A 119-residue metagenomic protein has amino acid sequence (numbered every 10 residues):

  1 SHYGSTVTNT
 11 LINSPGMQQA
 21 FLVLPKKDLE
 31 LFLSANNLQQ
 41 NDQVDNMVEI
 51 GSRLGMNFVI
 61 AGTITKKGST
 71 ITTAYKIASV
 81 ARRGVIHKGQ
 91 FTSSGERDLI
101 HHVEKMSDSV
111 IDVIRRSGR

Functional and structural regions predicted by a protein language model:
S1-H2, A35-L38, T92-E96: Second-shell loop/turn segments in exported
S5-N9, Q18-A61, K66-I71: Short, solvent-exposed, polar/charged sequence segments at loop or secondary-structure edges
T8, S14-Q18, E49-R53, K66-T70 (+1 more regions): C-terminal/domain-edge helix-coil "capping" segments
